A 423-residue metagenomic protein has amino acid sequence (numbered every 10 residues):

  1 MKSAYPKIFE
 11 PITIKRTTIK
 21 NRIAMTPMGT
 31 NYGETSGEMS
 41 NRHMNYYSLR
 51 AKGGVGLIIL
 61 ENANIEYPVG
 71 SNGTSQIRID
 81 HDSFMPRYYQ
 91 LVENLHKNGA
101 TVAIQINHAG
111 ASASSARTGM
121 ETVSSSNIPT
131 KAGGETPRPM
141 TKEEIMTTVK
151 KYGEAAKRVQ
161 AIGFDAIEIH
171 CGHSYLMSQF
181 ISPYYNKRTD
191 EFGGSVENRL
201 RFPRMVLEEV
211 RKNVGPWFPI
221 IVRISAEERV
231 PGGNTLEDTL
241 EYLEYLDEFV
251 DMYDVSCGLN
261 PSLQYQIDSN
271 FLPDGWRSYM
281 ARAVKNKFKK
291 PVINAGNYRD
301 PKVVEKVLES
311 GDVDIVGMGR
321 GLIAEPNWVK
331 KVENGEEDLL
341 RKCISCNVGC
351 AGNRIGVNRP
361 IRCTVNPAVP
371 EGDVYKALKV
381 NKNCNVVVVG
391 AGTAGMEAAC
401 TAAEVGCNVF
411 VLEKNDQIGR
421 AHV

Functional and structural regions predicted by a protein language model:
M1-V389, T393-V409, K414-Q417: Flavin-dependent oxidoreductase catalytic cores
A421-V423: Conserved small/polar residues in nucleotide/adenosyl-binding loops
